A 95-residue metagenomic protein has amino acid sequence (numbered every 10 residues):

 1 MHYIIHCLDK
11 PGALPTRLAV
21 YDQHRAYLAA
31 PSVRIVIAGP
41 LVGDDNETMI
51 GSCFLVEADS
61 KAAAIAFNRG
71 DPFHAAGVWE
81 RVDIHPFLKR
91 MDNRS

Functional and structural regions predicted by a protein language model:
M1-S95: Conserved, structured core segments of small domains
